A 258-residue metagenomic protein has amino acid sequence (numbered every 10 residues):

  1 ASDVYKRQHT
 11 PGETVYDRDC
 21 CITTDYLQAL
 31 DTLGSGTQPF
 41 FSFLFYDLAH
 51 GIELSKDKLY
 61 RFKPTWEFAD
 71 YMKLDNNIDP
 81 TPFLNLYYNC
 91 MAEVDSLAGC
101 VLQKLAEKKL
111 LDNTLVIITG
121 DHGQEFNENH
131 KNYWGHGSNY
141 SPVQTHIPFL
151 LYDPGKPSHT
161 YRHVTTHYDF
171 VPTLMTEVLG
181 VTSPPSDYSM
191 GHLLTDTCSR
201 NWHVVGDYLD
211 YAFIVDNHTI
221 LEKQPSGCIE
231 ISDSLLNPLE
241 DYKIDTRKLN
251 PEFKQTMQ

Functional and structural regions predicted by a protein language model:
S2, L48-K56, R61, Q124-E128 (+4 more regions): Short catalytic/ligand-binding loop motif for oxyanion handling, primarily in non-cytosolic enzymes, centered on
S2-D70, G191: Active-site-proximal alpha/beta segments of enzymes that process anionic O-linked groups
K6-H9, M72-F83, L150-K156: Short glycine/proline-rich turn/loop motifs
D17, T81-V94, G137-T145, K156-P172 (+1 more regions): A short beta-strand-to-alpha-helix junction
C20-S35, E67-T114: A long, amphipathic alpha-helix that forms part of the scaffold/cap immediately adjacent to metal-dependent active
P39-D47, M91-V94, A98-V101, T114-G123 (+3 more regions): Beta-strand elements within well-structured catalytic alpha/beta cores of enzymes that handle phosphate/sulfate esters
K58, A106-P154: Histidine-centered active-site microenvironments of extracellular/periplasmic hydrolases and transferases
A106-K109, D153-Q258: Membrane-interface soluble catalytic domains
